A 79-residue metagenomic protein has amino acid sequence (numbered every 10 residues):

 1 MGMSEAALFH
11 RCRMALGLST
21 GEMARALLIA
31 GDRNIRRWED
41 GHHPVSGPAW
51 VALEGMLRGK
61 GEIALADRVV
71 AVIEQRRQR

Functional and structural regions predicted by a protein language model:
M1-A15, I63: A short, Lys/Arg-rich alpha-helix, primarily the initiator
M14, L28, D40-H42: Residue-level detection of the helix-turn-helix DNA-binding "recognition helix"
G17-R36: Short alpha-helical DNA-recognition segment
L27, W38-E39, A49, L57: DNA major-groove recognition helix of helix-turn-helix
P44-D67: DNA major-groove recognition helix of helix-turn-helix/homeodomain DNA-binding modules
G61-R79: Short, charged recognition helix plus adjacent turn of helix-turn-helix-like nucleic-acid-binding domains
